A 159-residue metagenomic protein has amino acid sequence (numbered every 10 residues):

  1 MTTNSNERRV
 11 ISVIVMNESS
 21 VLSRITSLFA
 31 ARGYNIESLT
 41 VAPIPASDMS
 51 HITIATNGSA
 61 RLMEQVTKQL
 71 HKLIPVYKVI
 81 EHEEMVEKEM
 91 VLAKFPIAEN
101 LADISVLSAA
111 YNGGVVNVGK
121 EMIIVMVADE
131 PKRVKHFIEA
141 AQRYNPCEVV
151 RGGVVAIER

Functional and structural regions predicted by a protein language model:
M1-M49, A55-R159: Long, contiguous binding/interaction regions
